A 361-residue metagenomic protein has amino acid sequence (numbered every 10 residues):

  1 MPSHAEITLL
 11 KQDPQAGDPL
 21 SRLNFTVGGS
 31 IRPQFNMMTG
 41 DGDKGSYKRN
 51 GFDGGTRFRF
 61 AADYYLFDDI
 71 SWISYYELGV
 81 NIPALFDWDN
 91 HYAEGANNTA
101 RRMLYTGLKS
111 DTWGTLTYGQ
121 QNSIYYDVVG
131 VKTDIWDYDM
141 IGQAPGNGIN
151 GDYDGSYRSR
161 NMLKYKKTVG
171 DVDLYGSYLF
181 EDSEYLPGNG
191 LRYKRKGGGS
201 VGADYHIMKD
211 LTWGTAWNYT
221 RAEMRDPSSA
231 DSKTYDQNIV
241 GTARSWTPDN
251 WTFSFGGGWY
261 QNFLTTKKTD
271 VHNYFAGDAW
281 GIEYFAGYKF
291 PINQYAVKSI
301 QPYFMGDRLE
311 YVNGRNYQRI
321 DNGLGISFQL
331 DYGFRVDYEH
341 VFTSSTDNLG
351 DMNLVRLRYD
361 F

Functional and structural regions predicted by a protein language model:
E6-V27, Y65-W72, T112-W113, D171 (+4 more regions): Short loop/turn motifs that connect adjacent beta-strands in outer-membrane beta-barrel proteins
D18-M37, Y47-E181, R195, D204-I207: Outer membrane beta-barrel
F25-P33, D68, W72-Y76, L116 (+9 more regions): Transmembrane beta-strands of outer-membrane beta-barrel proteins
P33-T39, L78-I82, Q120-I124, V169-D171 (+8 more regions): Transmembrane beta-strands of outer-membrane beta-barrel pores
R59-A61, Y105-L108, K164-K166, G202-D204 (+4 more regions): Outer-membrane beta-barrel architecture
Q120, Y153-R160, L191-R195, A276 (+2 more regions): Solvent-exposed loop/turn segments connecting transmembrane beta-strands in outer-membrane beta-barrel proteins
V169, F334, L349-F361: Outer-membrane beta-barrel "beta-signal"
V169-G170, K194-K196, S200-N313: Detector for outer-membrane/organellar transmembrane beta-barrel domains, recognizing the amphipathic beta-strand
